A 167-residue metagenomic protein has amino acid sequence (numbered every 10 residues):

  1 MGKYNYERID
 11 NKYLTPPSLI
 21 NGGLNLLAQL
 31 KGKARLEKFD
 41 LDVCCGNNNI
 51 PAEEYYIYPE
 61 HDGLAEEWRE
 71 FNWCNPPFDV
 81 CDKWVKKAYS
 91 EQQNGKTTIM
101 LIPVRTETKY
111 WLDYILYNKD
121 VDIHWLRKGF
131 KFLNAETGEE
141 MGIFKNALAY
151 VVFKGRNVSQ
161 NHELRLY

Functional and structural regions predicted by a protein language model:
M1-Y167: Class I S-adenosyl-L-methionine-dependent methyltransferase catalytic core
